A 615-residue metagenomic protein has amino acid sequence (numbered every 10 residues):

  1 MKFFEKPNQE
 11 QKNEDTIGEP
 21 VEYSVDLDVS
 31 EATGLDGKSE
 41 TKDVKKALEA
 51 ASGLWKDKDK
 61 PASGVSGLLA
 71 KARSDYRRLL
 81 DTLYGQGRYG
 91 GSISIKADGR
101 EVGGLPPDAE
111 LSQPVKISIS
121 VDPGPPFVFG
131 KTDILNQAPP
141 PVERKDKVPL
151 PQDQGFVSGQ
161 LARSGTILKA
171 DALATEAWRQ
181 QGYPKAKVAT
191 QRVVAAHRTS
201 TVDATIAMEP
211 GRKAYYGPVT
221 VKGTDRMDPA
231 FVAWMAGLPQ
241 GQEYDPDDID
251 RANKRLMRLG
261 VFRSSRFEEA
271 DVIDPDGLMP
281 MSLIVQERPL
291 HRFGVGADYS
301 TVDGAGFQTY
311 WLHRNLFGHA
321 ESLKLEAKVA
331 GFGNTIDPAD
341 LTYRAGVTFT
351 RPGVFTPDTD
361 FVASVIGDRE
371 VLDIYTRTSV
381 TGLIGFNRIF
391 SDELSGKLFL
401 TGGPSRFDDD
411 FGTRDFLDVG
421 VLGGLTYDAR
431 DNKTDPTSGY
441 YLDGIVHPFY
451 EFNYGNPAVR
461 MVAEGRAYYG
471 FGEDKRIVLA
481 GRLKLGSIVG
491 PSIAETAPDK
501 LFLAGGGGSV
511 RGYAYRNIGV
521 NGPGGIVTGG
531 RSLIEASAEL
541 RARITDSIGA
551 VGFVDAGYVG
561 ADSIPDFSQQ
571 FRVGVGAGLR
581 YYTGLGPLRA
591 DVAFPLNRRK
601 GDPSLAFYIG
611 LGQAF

Functional and structural regions predicted by a protein language model:
M1-D43, D57-A305, S322-T342, G353 (+2 more regions): Periplasmic polypeptide-binding modules associated with outer-membrane biogenesis and secretion
A236, E269, L290-T301, F307-T309 (+10 more regions): Transmembrane beta-strand segments that form the barrel wall of outer-membrane beta-barrel proteins
R258, H291-G304, D408-R414, D418-S547 (+3 more regions): C-terminal outer-membrane beta-barrel translocator/porin domains of Gram-negative envelope proteins and their
R263, H291-F293, G304, N315-L323 (+6 more regions): Repeated loop/turn-to-beta-strand initiation elements of outer-membrane beta-barrel proteins
Y299-D303, F317, I336-L341, I374-T378 (+5 more regions): Replace "Gram-negative outer membrane beta-barrel proteins" with "bacterial and organellar outer membrane beta-barrel
A305, V329, Y343-A345, V365-V371 (+9 more regions): Transmembrane beta-barrel architecture of outer-membrane proteins
W311, L422, A577-L588, S604-F615: Outer-membrane beta-barrel "beta-signal"
P338-D415, G423: Transmembrane beta-barrel wall of Gram-negative outer-membrane proteins
